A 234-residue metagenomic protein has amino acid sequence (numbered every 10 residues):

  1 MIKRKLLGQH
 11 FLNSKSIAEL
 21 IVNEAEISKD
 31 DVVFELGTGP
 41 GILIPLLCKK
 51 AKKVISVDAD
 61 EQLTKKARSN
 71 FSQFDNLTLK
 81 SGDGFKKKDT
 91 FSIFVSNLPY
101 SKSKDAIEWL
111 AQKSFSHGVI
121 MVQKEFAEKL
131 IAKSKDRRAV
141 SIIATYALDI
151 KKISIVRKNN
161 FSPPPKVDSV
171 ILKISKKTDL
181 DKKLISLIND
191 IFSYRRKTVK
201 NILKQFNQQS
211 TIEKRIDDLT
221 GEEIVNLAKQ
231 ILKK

Functional and structural regions predicted by a protein language model:
M1-D190, N226-L232: Catalytic cores of RNA-modifying enzymes
K166, R196, K204-K234: Conserved Class I S-adenosyl-L-methionine
